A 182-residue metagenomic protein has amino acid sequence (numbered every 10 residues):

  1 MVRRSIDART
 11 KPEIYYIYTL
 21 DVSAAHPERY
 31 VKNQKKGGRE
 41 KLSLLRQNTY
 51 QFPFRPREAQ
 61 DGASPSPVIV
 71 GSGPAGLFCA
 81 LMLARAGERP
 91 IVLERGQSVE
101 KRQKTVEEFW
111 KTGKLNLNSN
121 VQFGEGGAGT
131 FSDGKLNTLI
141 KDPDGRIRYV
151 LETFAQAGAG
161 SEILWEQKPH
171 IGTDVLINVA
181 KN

Functional and structural regions predicted by a protein language model:
M1-P65: Extreme N-terminal leader/targeting segments of oxidoreductases
M1-S5, R9-Y16, E107-N182: Conserved N-terminal/central alpha/beta ligand/cofactor-binding core
Q47-T49, C79, G134: Buried hydrophobic positions in well-ordered alpha/beta secondary-structure cores of metabolic enzymes
G62-V99: N-terminal Rossmann-like FAD-binding beta1-loop-alpha1 element of flavoenzymes
I91-L117: Glycine/threonine-rich beta-strand-loop-alpha-helix active-site module that forms ligand/phosphate-binding
